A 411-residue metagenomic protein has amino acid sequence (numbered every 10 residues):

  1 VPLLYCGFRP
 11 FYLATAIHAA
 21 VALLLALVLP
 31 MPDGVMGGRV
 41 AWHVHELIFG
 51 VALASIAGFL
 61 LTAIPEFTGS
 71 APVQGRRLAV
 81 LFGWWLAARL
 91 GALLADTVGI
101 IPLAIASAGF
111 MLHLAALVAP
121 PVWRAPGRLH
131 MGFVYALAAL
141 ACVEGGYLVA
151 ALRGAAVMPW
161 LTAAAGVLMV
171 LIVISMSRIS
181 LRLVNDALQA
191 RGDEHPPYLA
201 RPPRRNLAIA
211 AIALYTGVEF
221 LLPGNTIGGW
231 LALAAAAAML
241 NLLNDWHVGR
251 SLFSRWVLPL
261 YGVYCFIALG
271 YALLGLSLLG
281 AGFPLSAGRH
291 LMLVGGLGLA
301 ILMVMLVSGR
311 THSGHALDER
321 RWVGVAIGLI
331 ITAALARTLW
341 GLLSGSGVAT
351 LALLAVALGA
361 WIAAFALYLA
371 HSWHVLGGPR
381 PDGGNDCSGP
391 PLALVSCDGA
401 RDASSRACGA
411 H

Functional and structural regions predicted by a protein language model:
V1-H411: Hydrophobic alpha-helical transmembrane segments of multi-pass integral membrane proteins
